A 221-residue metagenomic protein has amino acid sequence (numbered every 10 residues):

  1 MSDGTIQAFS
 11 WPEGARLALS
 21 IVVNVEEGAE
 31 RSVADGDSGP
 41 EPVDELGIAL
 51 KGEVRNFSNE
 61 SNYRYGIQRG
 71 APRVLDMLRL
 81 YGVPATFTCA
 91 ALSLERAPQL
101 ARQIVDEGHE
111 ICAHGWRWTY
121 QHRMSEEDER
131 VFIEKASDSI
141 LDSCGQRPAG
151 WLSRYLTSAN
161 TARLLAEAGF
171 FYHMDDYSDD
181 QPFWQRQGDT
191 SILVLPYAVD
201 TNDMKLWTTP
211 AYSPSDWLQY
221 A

Functional and structural regions predicted by a protein language model:
M1-L195, S215-A221: Catalytic alpha-helical scaffold of carbohydrate-active enzymes acting on polysaccharides/glycoconjugates
Y197-A221: Catalytic grooves of carbohydrate-active enzymes
